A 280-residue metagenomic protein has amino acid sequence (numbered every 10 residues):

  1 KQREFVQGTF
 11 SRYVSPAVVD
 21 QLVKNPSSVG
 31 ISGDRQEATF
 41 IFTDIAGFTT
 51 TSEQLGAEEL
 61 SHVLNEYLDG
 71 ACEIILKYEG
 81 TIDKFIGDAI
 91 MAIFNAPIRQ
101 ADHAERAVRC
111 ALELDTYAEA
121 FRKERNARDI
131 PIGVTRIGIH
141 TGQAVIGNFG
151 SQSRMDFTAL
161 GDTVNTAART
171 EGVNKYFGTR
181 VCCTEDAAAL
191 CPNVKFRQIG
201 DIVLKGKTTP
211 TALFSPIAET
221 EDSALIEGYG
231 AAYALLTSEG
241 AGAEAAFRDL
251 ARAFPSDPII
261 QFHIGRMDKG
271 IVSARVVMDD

Functional and structural regions predicted by a protein language model:
K1-R35, D279: Regulatory cytosolic signal-relay segments
S15, D44, G206: Short, conserved phosphate/pyrophosphate- and ester-handling motifs at nucleotide-, phospho-/glycolipid
V29-E113, F157: Catalytic NTP-binding/metal-coordinating core of nucleotidyl cyclase/transferase enzymes
F40, I90, T135-T141, L213: A structural signal for short, well-ordered beta-strand segments
L64-G80, A96-I137, T141, D162-K175 (+2 more regions): Alpha-helical scaffold within the catalytic cores of cyclic-nucleotide enzymes
A144-I146, A167, V173-L236, G240 (+1 more regions): Cytosolic regulatory/linker segments at or just downstream of nucleotide-handling modules in signal-transduction
N148-S151: Cytochrome P450 core scaffold surrounding the K-helix E-X-X-R motif and the conserved "meander" helix-loop region
